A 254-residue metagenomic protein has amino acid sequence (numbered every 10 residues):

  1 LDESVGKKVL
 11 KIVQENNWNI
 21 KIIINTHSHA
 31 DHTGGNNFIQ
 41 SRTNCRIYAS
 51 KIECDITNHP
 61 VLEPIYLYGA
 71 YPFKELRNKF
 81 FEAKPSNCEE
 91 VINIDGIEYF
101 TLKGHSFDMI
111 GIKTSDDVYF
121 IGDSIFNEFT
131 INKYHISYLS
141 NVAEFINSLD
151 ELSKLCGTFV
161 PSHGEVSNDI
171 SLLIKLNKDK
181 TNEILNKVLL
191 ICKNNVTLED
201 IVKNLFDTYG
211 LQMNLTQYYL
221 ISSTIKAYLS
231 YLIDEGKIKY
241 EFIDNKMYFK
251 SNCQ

Functional and structural regions predicted by a protein language model:
D2-I92: Active-site HxH/HxHxD metal-binding segment of metal-dependent hydrolases
V5-K7, G34, I39, T43-R46 (+8 more regions): A structural signal for the main folded, soluble domain(s) of proteins
H27-H32, H105, M109, H163 (+1 more regions): Histidine-centered active-site/metal-ligand motif
D55, E128, N168, T208-Y209: Feature marks short, surface-exposed loop/turn motifs that line or immediately flank catalytic pockets and channel
E98-L185: Metallo-beta-lactamase
L190-Q254: C-terminal regulatory/interaction regions
